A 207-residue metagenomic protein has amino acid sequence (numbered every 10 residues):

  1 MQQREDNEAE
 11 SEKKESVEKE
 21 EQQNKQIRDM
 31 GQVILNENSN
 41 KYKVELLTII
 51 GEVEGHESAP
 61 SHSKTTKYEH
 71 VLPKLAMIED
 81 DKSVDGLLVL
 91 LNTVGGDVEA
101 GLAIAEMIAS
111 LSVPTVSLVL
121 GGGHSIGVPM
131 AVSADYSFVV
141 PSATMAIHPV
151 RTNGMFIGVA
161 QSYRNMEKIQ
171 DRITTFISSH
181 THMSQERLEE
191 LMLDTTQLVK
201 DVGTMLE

Functional and structural regions predicted by a protein language model:
M1-L118, G122-I126, S133-E207: N-terminal organellar transit peptides
